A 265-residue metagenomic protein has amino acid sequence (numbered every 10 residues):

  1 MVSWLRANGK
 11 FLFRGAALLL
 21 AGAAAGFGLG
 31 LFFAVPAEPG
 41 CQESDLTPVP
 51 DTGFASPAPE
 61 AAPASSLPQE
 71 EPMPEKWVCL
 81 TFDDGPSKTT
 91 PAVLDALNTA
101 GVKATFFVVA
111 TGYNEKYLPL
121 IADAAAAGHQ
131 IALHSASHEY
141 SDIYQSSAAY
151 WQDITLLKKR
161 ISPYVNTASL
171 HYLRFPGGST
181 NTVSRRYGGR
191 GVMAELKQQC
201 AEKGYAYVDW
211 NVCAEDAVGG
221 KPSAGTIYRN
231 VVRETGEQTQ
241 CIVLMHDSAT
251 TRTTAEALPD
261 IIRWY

Functional and structural regions predicted by a protein language model:
M1-C79, D95-A104, P163, N211 (+2 more regions): Terminal accessory/targeting
L46-Y172, W264: Active-site beta->alpha N-cap acidic-glycine motif
H138-L244, S248-Y265: Catalytic domains of cell-wall/extracellular-matrix polysaccharide-remodeling enzymes, centered on de-N-acetylation
